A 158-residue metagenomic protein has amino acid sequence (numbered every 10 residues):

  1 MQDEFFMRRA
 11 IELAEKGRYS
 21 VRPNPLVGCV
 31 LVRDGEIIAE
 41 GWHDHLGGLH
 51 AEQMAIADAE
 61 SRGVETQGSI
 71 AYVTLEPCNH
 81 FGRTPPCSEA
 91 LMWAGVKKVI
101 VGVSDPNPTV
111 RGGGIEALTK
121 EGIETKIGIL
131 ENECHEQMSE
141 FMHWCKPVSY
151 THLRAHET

Functional and structural regions predicted by a protein language model:
E4-S20: Short, basic/aromatic recognition patches
P23-L26: Short, small/polar residue-rich loop motifs at catalytic or cofactor-binding pockets
L31, E36-H135: Zn2+-dependent cytidine deaminase-like catalytic core
M138-P147: Flexible, polar/acidic helix-loop-strand segments at domain edges
T151-T158: Conserved small/polar residues in nucleotide/adenosyl-binding loops
